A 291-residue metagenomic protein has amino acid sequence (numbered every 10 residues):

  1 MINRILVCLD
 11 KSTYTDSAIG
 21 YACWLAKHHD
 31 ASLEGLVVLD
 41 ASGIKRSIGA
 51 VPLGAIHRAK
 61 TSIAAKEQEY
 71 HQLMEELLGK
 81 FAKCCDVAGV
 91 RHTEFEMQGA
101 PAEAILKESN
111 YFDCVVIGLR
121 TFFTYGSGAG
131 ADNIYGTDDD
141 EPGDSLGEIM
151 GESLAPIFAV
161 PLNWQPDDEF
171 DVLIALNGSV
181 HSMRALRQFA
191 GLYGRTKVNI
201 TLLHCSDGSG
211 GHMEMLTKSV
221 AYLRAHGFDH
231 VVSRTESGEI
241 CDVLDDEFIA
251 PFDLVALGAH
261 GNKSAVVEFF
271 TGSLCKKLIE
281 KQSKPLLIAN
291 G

Functional and structural regions predicted by a protein language model:
M1-T61, E152, W164, D168-T235 (+1 more regions): Small/aliphatic-rich secondary-structure junction motif
H57-L73, I134-E141: A short acidic, glycine-rich active-site loop that binds or catalyzes chemistry on phosphate/adenosine moieties
L78-D86: Ligand-binding beta-strand-loop-alpha-helix segment within the catalytic cores of soluble metabolic enzymes
C85-T93, H226-V232: A short helix-to-beta-strand connector/capping loop
E96-E103, T235-C241: Charged docking surfaces used in two-component/phosphorelay signaling
A100-Q165, F248-G291: Gly/Ser-rich helix-loop-strand patches that form or flank binding pockets for ribonucleotide-derived cofactors
T217-V220, S237-I249: A short, acidic, amphipathic alpha-helical segment used as a generic capping/interface helix at domain edges
